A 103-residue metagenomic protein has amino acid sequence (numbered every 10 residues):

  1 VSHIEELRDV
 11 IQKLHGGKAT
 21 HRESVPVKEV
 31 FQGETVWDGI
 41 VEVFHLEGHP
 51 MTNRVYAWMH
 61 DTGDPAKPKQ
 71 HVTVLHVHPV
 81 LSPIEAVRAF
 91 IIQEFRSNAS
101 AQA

Functional and structural regions predicted by a protein language model:
V1, I40-E42, A103: N-terminal low-hydrophobic presequence detector
V1-W37: Negatively charged, low-complexity tracts enriched in Asp/Glu with abundant Ser/Thr
I4-E6, P65-A103: Mixed-charge, Lys/Arg-enriched low-complexity segments
H15-G16, G48, R96: Short, flexible coil/linker elements and helix-boundary hinge sites characteristic of intrinsically disordered
R22-I84: Acidic, low-complexity, intrinsically disordered interaction modules
